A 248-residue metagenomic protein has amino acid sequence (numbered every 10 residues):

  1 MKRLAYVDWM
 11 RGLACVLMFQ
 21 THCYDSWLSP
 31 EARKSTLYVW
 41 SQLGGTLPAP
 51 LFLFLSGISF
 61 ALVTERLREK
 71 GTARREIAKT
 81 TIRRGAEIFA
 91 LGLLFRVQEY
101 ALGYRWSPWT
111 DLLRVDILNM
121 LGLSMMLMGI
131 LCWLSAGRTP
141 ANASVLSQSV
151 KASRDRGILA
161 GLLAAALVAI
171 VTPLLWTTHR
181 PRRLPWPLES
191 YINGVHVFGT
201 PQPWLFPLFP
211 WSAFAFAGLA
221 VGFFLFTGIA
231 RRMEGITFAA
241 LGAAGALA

Functional and structural regions predicted by a protein language model:
M1-A248: Alpha-helical transmembrane segments and their immediate juxtamembrane cytosolic regions
